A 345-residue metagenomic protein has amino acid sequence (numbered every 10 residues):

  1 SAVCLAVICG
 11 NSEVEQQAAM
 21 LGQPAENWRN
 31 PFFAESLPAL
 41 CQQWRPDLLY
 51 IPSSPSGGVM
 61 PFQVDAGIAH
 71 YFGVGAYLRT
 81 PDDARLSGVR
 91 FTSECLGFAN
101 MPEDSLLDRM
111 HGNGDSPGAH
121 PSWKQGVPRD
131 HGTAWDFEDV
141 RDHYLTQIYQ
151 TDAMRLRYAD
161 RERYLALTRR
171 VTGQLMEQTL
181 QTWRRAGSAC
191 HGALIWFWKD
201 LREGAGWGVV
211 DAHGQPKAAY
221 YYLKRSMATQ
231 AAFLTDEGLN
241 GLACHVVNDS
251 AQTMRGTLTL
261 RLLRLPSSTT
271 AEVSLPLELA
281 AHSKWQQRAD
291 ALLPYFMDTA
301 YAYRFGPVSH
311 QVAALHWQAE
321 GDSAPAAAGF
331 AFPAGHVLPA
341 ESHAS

Functional and structural regions predicted by a protein language model:
A2-Q63, V171-Q174, H213-G214, A218: Active-site neighborhood of glycoside hydrolase catalytic domains
A6-V7, Q43-S54, P61, H191-G192 (+3 more regions): Acidic/polar loop patches that form or flank catalytic/metal-binding clefts of enzymes that bind anionic ligands
A39-Q42, L78-V246, S250-Q252: Substrate-binding clefts and catalytic carboxylate motifs of secreted carbohydrate-active enzymes
G241, T253-T259, V312: Exposed beta-strand and adjacent loop surfaces of beta-rich binding modules that mediate intermolecular recognition
V246-N248, L262, W317-A319: Hydrophobic beta-strand positions in extracellular immunoglobulin-like domains
D249-G256, S268: A short beta-turn/strand-edge loop motif at beta-sheet boundaries
G256, L292-A344: Terminal connector regions
T259-G306: Intrinsically disordered, low-complexity Pro/Gly/Ser/Thr-rich segments with frequent PxxP/GP/PP motifs and embedded
